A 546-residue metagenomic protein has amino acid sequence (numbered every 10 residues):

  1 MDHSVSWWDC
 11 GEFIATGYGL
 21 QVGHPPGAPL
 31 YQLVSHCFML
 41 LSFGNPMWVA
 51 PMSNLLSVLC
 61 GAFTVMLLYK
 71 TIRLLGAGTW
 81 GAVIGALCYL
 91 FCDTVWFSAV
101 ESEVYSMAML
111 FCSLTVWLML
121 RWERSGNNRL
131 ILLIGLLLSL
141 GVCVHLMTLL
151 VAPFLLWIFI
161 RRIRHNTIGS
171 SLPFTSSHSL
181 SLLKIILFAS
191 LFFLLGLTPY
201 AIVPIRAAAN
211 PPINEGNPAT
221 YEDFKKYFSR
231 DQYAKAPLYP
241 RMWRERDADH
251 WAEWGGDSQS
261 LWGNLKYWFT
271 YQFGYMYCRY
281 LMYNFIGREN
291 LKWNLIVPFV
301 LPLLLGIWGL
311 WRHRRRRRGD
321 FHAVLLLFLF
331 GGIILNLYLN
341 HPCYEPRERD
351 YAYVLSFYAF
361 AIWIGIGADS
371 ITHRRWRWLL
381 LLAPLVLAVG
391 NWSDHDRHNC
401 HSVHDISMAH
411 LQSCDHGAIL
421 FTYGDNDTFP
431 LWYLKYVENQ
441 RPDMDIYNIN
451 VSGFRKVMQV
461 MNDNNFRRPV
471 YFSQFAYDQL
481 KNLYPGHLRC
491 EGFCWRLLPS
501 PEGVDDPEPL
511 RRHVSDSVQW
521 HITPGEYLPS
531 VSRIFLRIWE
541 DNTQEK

Functional and structural regions predicted by a protein language model:
D2-F13, G23-S35, N214-G216, F273-G274 (+1 more regions): Extracytoplasmic catalytic/substrate-binding loops of multi-pass membrane glycan-assembly enzymes
W7-T16, S42-W48, D93-T94, L339-R349 (+1 more regions): Membrane-interface interhelical loops and short amphipathic "cap" helices that link adjacent transmembrane segments
G17-P46, V58-L59, M276-F285: Short hydrophobic/aromatic helix or loop-helix immediately within or flanking a transmembrane segment in polytopic
Y31, S35-S42, P51-L67, G76-T79 (+8 more regions): Transmembrane alpha-helices of multi-pass, membrane-embedded glycan-processing enzymes that use lipid-linked
G44-L56, A77-I84, R129-L130, I134 (+1 more regions): Membrane-interface starts of transmembrane alpha-helices
V58, E101-S102, S106-M109, T115 (+4 more regions): ER/secretory pathway lumenal C-terminal domains and tails of membrane proteins involved in glycoprotein biogenesis
G85-L90, L138, V142: Short helix- or helix-capping micro-motifs that position conserved polar/aromatic residues at function-defining sites
H165-L182: Membrane-interfacial, low-structure loops and terminal tails that flank and connect transmembrane helices in multi-pass
